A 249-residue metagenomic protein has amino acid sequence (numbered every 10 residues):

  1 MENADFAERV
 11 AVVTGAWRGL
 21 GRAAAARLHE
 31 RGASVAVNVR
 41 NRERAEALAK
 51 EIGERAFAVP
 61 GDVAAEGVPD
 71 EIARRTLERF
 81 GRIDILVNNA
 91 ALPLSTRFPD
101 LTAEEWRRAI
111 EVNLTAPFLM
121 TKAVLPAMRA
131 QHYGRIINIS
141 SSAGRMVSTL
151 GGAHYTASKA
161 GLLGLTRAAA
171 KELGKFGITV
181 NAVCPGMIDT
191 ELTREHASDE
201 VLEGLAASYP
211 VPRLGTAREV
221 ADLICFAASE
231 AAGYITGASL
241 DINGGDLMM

Functional and structural regions predicted by a protein language model:
M1-N3, M146, C225, T236-M249: Short C-terminal tail/terminal secondary-structure segment of NAD(P)H-dependent dehydrogenase/reductase domains
W17-R18: Conserved glycine-rich cofactor-binding loop
V87, G174, T179, I235-G237: Short, small/polar-rich loop/turn modules that mediate ligand/substrate recognition or access, typified
R97-F98, E105-I110, T193, V201 (+1 more regions): Substrate-binding pocket helix/loop in short-chain dehydrogenase/reductase
T121, S158, T166: Active-site helix of classical SDR
P126, K171-E172, G233: Alpha-helical segment proximal to the catalytic Tyr-Lys
S141: Residue(s) in the substrate-gating loop at a strand-loop-helix junction that position the organic substrate next
